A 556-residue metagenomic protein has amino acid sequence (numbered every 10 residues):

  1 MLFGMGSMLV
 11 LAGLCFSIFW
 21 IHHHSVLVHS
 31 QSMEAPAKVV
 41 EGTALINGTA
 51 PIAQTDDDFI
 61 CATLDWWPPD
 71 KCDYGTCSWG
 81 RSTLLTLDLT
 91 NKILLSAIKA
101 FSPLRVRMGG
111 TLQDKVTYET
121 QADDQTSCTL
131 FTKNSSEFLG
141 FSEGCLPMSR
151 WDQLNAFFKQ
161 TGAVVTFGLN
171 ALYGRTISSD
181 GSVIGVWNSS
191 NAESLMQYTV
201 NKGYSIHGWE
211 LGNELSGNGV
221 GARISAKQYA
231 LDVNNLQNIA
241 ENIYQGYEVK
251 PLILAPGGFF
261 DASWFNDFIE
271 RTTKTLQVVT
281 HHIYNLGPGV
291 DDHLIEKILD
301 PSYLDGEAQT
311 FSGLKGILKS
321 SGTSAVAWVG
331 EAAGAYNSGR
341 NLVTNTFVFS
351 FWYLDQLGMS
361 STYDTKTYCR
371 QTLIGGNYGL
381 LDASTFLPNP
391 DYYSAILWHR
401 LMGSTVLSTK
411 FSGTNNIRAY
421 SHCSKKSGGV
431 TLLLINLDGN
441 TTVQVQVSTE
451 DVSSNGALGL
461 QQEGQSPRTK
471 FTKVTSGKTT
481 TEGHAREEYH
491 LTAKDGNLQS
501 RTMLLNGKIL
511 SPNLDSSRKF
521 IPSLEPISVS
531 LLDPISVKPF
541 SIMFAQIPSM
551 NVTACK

Functional and structural regions predicted by a protein language model:
L2-V278, E307-E331, A335-K556: Non-catalytic accessory regions flanking glycosidase/transglycosidase catalytic cores in CAZymes
G219-I224, H282-Q309: Substrate-binding/catalytic cleft of secreted carbohydrate-active enzymes, primarily glycoside hydrolases
